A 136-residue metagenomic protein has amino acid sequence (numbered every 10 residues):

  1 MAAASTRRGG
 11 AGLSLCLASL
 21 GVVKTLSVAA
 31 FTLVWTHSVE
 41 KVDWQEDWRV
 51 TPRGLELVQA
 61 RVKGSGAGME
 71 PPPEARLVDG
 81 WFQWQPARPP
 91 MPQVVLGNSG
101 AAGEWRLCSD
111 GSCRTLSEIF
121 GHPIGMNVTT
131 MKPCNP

Functional and structural regions predicted by a protein language model:
A2-R7, G21-T25, S38-V39, P73-A75 (+2 more regions): Short linear motifs in intrinsically disordered
T6-L17: Short N-terminal edge-element motif at the start of the domain
C16, R49, G54-E56, Q83 (+2 more regions): Ser/Thr- (and often Asn-) enriched beta-sheet segments in non-cytosolic proteins
L20-P72: N-terminal secretory signal peptides
P71-P136: Mature, soluble, non-transmembrane domains
